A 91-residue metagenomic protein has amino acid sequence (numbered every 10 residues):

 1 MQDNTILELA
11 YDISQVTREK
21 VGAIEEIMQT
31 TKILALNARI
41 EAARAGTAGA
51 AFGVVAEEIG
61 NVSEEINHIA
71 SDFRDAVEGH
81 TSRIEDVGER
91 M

Functional and structural regions predicted by a protein language model:
M1-E8: Short, low-complexity N-terminal regulatory "tails/caps" that precede and couple sensory modules
E8-T30, A43-D86: Parallel, heptad-repeat alpha-helical coiled-coil signal-transduction segments
I33: N-terminal glycine-rich anion-binding loops that anchor highly charged ligand groups
G88-M91: Alpha-helical coiled-coil heptad-repeat segments
